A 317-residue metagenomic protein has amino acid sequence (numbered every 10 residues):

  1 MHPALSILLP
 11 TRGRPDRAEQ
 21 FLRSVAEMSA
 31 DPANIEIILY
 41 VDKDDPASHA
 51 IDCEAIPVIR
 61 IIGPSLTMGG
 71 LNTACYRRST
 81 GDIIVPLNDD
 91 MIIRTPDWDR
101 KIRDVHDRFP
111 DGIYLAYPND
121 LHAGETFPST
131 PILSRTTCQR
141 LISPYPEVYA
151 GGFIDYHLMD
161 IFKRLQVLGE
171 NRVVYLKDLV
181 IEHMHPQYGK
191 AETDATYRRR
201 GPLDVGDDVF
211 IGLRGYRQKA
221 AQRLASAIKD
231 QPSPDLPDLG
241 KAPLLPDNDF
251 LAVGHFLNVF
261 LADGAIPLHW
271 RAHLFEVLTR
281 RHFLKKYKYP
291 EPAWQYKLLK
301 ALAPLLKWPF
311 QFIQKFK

Functional and structural regions predicted by a protein language model:
M1-S24: N-proximal low-complexity "stem/linker" segments adjacent to membrane-targeting elements
A4-S6, E36, H157: Cell-envelope/extracellular polymer assembly enzymes that use nucleotide-activated donors
Q20-N34: Short, acidic, metal-binding catalytic loop of nucleotide-sugar glycosyltransferases
A33-D44, I61-G63: Short beta-strand/loop segment that forms part of the nucleotide-sugar
T73-I83: Active-site nucleotide-sugar/metal-binding loop of Leloir-type enzymes
G81-I92: Short beta-strand-to-loop acidic/aromatic patch adjacent to the donor-nucleotide binding site
M91-T130, V167, N171: Conserved donor NDP-sugar-binding/catalytic core segment of glycosyltransferases
Y156-K317: C-terminal catalytic/acceptor-binding lobe
